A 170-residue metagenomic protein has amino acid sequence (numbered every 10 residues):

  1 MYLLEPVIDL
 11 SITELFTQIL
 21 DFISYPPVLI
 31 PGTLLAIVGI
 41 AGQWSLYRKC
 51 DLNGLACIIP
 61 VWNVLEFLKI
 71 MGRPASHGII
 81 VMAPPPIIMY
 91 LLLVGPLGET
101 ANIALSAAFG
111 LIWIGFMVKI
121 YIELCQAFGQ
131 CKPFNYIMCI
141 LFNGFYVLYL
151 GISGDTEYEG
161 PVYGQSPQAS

Functional and structural regions predicted by a protein language model:
M1-L35, P84-M117, S170: Membrane-helix interface segments in multi-pass membrane proteins
G32-L91, A108-Y158: Membrane-cytosol interface at the C-terminal ends of transmembrane alpha helices in small multi-pass membrane proteins
Y158-S170: Short, highly charged, low-complexity non-transmembrane loops/tails of multi-pass membrane proteins
